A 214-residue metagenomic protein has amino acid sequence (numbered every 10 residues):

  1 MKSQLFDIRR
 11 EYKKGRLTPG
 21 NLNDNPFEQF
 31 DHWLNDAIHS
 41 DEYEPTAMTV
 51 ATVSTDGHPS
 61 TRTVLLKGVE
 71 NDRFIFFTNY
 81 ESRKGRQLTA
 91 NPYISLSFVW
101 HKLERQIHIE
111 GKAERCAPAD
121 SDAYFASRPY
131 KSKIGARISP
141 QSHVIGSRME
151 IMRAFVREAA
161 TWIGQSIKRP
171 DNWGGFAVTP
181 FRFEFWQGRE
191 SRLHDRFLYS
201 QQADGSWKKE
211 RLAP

Functional and structural regions predicted by a protein language model:
M1-P214: Binding-site signature for planar aromatic cofactors or substrates
